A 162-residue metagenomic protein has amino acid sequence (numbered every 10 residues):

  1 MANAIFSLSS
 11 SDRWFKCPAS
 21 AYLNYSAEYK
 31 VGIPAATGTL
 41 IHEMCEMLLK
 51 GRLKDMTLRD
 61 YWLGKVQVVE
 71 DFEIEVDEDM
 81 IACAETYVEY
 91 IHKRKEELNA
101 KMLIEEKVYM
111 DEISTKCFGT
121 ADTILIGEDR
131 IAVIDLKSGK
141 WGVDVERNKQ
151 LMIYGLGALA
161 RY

Functional and structural regions predicted by a protein language model:
M1-K16, D111-I124: An acidic intrinsically disordered interaction segment
A4-L53: Nuclease catalytic cores
D12-R13, R94-E96, Y162: A general structural signal for short secondary-structure junctions and capping/turn motifs
W14-F15, W62, W141: A residue-identity detector for tryptophan
W14-L23, L48, C83, Y87 (+3 more regions): Broad hydrophobic/π-residue packing in well-ordered secondary structure
A36, L40-E106, D111: A non-catalytic, helix-rich entry segment at domain boundaries
L98-Y162: Mg2+/Mn2+-dependent nuclease catalytic core
